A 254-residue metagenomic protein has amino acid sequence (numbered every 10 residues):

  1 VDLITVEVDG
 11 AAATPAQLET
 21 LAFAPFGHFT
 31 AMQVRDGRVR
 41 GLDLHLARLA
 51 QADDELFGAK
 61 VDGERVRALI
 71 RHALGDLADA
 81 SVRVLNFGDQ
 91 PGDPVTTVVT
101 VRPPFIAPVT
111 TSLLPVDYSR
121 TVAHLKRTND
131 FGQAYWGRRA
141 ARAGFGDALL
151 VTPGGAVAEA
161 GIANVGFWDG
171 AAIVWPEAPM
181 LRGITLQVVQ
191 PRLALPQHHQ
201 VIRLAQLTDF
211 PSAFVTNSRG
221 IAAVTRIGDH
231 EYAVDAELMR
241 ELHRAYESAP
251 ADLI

Functional and structural regions predicted by a protein language model:
V1-H72, F87, P91-I254: Helix-start/capping segments and mature chain N-termini
L74-S81: Short secondary-structure junctions
V84: Phosphate/pyrophosphate-binding loop motifs in nucleotide- or prenyl diphosphate-using proteins
